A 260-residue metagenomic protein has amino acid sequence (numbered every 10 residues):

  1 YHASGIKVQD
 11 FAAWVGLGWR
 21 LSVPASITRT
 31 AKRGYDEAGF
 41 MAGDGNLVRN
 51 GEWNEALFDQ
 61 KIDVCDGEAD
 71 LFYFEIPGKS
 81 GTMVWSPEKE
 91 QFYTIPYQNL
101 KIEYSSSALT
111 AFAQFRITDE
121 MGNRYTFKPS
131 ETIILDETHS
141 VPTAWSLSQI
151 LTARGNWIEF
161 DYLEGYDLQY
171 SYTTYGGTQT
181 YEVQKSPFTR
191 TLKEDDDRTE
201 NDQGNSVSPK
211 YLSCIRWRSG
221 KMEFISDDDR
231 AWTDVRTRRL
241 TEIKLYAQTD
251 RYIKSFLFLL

Functional and structural regions predicted by a protein language model:
Y1-S146, A153, E194-S206: Long, intrinsically disordered, low-complexity, charged/polar and glycine-rich segments
T94-L260: Extended charged/polar low-complexity repeat regions
